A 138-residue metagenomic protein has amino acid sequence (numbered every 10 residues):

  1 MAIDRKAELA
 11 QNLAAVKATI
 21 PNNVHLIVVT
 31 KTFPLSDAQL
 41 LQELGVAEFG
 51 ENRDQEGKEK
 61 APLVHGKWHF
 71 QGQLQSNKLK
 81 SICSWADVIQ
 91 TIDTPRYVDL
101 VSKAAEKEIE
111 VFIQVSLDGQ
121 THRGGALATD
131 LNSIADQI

Functional and structural regions predicted by a protein language model:
A2-I138: Conserved alpha/beta-domain cores
